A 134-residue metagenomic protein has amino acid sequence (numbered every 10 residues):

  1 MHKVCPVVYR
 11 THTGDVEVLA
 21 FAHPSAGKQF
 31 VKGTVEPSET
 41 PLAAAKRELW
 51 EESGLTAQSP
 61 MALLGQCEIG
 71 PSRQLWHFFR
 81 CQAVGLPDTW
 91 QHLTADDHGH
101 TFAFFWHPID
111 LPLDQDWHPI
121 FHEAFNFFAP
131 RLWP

Functional and structural regions predicted by a protein language model:
M1-V18: Conserved N-terminal beta-strand and adjoining loop/helix that marks the start of the Nudix/MutT-like hydrolase domain
V8-Y9, A20, C81, W106: Conserved hydrophobic "DFG−1" position in protein kinase catalytic cores
H12-G14, S25-G27, E36, S72 (+1 more regions): Short, charged/polar surface micro-motifs in flexible loops or helix N-caps
D15-L55: Conserved Nudix-box catalytic region and its N-terminal flanking loop in Nudix hydrolases and closely related
T56-G65: A short coil-to-beta-strand element that immediately follows conserved catalytic motifs
E68-T94, H98-L111, I120-W133: Active-site-adjacent beta-strand/loop module that shapes the phosphate/pyrophosphate-binding cleft
Q115-D116: Intrinsically disordered, low-complexity terminal regions enriched in charged/polar residues
